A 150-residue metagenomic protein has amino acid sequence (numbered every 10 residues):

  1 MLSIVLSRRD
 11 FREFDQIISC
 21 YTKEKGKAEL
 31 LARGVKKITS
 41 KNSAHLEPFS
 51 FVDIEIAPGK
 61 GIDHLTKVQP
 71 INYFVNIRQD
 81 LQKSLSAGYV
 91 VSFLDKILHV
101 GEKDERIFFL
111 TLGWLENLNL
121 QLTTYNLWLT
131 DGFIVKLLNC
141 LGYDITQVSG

Functional and structural regions predicted by a protein language model:
M1-Q16, Y21-G150: Non-catalytic alpha-helical scaffolds and adjoining flexible linkers that form interface surfaces for assembly
